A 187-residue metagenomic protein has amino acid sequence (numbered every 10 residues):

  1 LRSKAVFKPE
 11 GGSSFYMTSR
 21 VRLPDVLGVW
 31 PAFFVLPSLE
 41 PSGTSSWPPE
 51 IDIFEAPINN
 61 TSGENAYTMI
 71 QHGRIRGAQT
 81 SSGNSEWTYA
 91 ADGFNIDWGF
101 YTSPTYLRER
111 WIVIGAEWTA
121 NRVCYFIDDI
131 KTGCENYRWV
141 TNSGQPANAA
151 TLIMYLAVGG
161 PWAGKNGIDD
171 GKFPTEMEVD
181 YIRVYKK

Functional and structural regions predicted by a protein language model:
L1-K187: GH16 jelly-roll
